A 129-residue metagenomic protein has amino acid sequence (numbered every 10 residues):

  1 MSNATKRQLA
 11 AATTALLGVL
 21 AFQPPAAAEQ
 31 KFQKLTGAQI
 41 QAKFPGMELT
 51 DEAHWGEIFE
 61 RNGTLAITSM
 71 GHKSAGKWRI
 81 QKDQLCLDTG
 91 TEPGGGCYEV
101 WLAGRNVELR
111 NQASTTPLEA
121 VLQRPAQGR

Functional and structural regions predicted by a protein language model:
S2-A11, V19-R129: Lipid interaction determinants
